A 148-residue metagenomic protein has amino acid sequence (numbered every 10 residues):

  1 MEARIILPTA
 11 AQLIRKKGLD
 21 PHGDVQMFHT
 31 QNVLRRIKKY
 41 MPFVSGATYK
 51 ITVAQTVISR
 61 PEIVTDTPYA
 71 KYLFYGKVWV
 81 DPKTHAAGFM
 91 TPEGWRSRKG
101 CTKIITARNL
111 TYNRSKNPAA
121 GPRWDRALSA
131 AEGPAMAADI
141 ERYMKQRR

Functional and structural regions predicted by a protein language model:
M1-A70, G76-R148: Short, Lys/Arg-rich flexible segments
